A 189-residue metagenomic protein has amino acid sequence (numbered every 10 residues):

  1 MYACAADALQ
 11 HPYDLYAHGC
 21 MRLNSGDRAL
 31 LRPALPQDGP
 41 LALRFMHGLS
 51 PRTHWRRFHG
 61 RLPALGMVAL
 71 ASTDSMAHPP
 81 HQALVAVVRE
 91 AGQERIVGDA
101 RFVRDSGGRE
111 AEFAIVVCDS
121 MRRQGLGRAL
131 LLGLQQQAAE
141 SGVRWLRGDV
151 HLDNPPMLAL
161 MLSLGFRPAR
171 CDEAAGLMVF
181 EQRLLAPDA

Functional and structural regions predicted by a protein language model:
M1-A189: Long, contiguous binding/interaction regions
